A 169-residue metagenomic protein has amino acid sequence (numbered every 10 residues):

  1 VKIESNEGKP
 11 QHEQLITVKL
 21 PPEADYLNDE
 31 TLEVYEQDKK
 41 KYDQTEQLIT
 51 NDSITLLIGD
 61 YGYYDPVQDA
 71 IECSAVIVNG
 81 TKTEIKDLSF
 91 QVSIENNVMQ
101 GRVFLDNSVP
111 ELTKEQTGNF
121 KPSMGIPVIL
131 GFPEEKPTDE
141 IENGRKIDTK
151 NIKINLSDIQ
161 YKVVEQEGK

Functional and structural regions predicted by a protein language model:
V1-E72, E84-K86, I126, F132-K169: Membrane engagement elements in two modes
I71-N79: Short, well-ordered beta-strand segments enriched in hydrophobic/aromatic residues
N79-T83, V98: Short, acidic/polar linear motifs in exposed loop/turn regions
T83-Q91, V103-D106: Short, hydrophobic/aromatic beta-strand segments
S89-S93, Q116-N119: Amphipathic protein-protein interaction modules
S93-N97, N155-D158: Short edge-strand/loop segments of extracellular domains
F104-G144: Intrinsically disordered, low-complexity Pro/Gly/Ser/Thr-rich segments with frequent PxxP/GP/PP motifs and embedded
